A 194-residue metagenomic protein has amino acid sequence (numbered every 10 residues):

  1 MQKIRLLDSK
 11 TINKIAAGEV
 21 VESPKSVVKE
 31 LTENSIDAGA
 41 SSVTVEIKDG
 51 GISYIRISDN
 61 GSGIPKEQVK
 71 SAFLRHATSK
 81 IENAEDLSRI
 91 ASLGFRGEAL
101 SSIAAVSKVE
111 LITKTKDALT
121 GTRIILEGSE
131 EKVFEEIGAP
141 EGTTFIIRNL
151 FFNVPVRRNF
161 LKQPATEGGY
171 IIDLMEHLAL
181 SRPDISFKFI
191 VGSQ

Functional and structural regions predicted by a protein language model:
M1-Q194: N-terminal phosphate-binding caps/lids of nucleotide- and nucleic-acid-binding domains
